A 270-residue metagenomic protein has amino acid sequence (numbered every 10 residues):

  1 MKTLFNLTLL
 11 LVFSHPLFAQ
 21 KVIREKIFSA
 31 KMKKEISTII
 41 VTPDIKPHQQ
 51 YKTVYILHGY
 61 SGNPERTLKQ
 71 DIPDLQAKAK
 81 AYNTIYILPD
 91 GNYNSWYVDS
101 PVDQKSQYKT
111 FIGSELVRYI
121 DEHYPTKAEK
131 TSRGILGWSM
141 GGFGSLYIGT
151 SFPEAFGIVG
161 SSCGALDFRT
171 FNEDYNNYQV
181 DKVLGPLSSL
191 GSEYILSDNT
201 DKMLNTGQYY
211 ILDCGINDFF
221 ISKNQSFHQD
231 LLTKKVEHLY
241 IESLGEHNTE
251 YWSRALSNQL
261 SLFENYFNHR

Functional and structural regions predicted by a protein language model:
M1-V22: Bacterial Sec-dependent N-terminal signal peptides
Q20-R270: Non-catalytic cap/lid and distal C-terminal segments of serine-dependent acyl enzymes
